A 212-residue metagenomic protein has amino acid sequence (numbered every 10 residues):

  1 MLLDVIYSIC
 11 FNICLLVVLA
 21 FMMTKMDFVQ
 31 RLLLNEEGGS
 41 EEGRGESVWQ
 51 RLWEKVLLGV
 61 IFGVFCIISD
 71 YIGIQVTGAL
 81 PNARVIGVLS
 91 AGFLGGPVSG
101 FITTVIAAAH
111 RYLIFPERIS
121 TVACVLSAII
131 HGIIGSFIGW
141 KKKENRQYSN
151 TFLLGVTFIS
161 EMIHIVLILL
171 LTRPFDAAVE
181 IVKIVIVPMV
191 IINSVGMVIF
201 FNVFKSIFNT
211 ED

Functional and structural regions predicted by a protein language model:
M1-G43, G59, D70-V85, F115-D212: Membrane-embedded alpha-helical hairpins and interfacial helices in multi-pass inner-membrane proteins
G45-G63: Loop-to-helix transition at the N-terminal end of transmembrane alpha-helices
L52, Y71-I72, P97: Recognition helices and adjacent regulatory flanks at domain boundaries
C66-I67: Regulatory sensory and allosteric helical modules in signal-transduction proteins and certain transcription factors
A83-G100, I134: Generic transmembrane alpha-helix motif of multi-pass integral membrane proteins
I86, V105-H110, I129: Hydrophobic transmembrane alpha-helices of multi-pass, membrane-embedded glycosylation machinery
G95-G96, A107-F115: Interfacial segments of multi-pass membrane proteins
F101-T103, L171: A structural motif
